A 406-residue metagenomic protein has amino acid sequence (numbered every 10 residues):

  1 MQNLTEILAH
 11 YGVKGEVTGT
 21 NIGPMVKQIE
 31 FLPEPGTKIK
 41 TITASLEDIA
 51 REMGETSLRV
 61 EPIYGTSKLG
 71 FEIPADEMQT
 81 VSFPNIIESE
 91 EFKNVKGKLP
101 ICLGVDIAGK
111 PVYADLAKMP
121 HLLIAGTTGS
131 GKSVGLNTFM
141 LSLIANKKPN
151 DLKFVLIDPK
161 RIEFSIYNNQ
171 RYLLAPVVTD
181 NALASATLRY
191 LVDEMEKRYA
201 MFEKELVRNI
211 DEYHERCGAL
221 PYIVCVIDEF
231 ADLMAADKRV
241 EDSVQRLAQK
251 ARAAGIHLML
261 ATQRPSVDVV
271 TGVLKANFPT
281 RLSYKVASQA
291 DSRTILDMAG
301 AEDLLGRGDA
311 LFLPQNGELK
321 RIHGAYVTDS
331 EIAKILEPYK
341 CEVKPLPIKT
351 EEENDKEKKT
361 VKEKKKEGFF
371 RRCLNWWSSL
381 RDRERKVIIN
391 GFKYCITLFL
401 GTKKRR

Functional and structural regions predicted by a protein language model:
M1-L32: N-terminal anchoring/assembly modules that precede and organize ATP-driven motor systems
M1-L8, K40-S57, F139-L141: Short, non-transmembrane amphipathic alpha-helical segments
H10, P35, E55-T56, T280: Short, well-ordered coil loops that connect the C-terminus of an alpha-helix to the N-terminus of a beta-strand
G15-V17, Q28-E30, T41, R51 (+10 more regions): P-loop NTPase catalytic phosphate-binding loop
T37, A75-F83, L319: Short, charged/polar, Gly/Pro-enriched secondary-structure boundary elements
K204-E205, G308-A310, P347-E352: Short coil/turn segments at secondary-structure boundaries
V343-E367: Acidic, proline-/serine-/threonine-rich low-complexity intrinsically disordered repeat tracts
